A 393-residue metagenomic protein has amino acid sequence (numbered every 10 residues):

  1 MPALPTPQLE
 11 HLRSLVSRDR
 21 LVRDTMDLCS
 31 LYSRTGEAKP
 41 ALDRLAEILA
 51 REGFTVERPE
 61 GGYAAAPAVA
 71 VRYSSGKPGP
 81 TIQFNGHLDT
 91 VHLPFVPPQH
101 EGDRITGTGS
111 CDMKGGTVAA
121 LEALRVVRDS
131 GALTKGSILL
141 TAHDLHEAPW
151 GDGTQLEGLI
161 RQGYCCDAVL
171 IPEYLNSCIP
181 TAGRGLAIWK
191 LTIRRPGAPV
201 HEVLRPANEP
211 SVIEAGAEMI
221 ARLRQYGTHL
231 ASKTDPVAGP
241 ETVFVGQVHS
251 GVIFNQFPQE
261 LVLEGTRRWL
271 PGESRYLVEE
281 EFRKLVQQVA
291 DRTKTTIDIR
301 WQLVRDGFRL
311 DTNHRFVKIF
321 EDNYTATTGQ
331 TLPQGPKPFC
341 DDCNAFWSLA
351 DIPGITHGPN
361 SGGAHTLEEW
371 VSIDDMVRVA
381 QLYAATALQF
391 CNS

Functional and structural regions predicted by a protein language model:
P2-S110, D129-T134: Acidic/His- and Gly-rich active-site-bordering loop/insert found across diverse amide/peptide-bond hydrolases
D24-L31, R44, I48-E52, V126 (+6 more regions): Generic non-transmembrane alpha-helical segments
S30, A68, V243-V248, T266 (+3 more regions): A short beta-alpha structural unit
V69, E321-N323, T327-S393: Zn-dependent metallopeptidase/amidohydrolase metal-coordination segment
L88-E101, G183-R195, D322, I355: Acidic-glycine-rich active-site phosphate/pyrophosphate-binding loop
V118-I188, C391-S393: Acidic/histidine-rich catalytic neighborhood of metal-dependent amide-processing enzymes
G153, I160-A290, Q302-R305: Midchain, well-structured core segments that form catalytic/ion-binding scaffolds
T228-A238, R292-R300, Q330, P336 (+1 more regions): Flexible, glycine/charged-enriched surface loops at secondary-structure junctions
